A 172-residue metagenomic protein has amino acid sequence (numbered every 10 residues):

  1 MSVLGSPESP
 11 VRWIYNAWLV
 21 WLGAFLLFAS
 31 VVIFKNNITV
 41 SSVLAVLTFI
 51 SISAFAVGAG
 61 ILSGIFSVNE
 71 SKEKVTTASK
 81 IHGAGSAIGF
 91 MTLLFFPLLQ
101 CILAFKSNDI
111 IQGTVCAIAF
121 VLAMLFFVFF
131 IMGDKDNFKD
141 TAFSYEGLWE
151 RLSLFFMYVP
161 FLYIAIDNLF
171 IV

Functional and structural regions predicted by a protein language model:
L4, S9-I171: Hydrophobic, aromatic-enriched alpha-helical segments typical of multi-pass transmembrane helices
